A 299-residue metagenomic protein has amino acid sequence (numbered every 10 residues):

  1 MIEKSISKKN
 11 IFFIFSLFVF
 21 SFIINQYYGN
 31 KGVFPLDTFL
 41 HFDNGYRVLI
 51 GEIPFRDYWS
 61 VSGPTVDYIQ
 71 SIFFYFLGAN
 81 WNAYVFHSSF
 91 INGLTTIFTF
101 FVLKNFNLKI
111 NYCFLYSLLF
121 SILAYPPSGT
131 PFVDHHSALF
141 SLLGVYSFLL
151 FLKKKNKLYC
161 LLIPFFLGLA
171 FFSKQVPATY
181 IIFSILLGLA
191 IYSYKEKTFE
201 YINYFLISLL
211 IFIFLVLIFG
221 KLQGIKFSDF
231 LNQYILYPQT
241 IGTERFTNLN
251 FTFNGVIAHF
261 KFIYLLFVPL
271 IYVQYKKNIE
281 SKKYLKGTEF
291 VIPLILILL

Functional and structural regions predicted by a protein language model:
Y28-N44, P54-I72, A79-N82, Q223-F227: Extracytoplasmic catalytic/substrate-binding loops of multi-pass membrane glycan-assembly enzymes
L94-I122: Transmembrane-helix signature of polytopic, membrane-embedded enzymes that assemble or transfer cell-envelope glycans
F98-F101, S137-K154, Y159-L167, L186-A190: Specific aromatic-rich, kink-prone transmembrane helix
K104-N107, G144-C160, A170, K195-E196 (+1 more regions): Membrane-interface transmembrane helices that cradle and orient dolichyl/undecaprenyl
P127-S137: Short acidic/glycine- and proline-prone juxtamembrane loop motifs at membrane-interface regions of multi-pass membrane
L158-P177, I181-L186, L294-L299: Membrane-interface alpha helices of multi-pass inner-membrane proteins
L167, Y180-I213, K277-I279: Perimembrane helix-loop-helix junctions
I202-R245, V256-F262, P269: Membrane-lumen/periplasm interface segments of specific transmembrane helices in polyprenyl phosphate-linked
